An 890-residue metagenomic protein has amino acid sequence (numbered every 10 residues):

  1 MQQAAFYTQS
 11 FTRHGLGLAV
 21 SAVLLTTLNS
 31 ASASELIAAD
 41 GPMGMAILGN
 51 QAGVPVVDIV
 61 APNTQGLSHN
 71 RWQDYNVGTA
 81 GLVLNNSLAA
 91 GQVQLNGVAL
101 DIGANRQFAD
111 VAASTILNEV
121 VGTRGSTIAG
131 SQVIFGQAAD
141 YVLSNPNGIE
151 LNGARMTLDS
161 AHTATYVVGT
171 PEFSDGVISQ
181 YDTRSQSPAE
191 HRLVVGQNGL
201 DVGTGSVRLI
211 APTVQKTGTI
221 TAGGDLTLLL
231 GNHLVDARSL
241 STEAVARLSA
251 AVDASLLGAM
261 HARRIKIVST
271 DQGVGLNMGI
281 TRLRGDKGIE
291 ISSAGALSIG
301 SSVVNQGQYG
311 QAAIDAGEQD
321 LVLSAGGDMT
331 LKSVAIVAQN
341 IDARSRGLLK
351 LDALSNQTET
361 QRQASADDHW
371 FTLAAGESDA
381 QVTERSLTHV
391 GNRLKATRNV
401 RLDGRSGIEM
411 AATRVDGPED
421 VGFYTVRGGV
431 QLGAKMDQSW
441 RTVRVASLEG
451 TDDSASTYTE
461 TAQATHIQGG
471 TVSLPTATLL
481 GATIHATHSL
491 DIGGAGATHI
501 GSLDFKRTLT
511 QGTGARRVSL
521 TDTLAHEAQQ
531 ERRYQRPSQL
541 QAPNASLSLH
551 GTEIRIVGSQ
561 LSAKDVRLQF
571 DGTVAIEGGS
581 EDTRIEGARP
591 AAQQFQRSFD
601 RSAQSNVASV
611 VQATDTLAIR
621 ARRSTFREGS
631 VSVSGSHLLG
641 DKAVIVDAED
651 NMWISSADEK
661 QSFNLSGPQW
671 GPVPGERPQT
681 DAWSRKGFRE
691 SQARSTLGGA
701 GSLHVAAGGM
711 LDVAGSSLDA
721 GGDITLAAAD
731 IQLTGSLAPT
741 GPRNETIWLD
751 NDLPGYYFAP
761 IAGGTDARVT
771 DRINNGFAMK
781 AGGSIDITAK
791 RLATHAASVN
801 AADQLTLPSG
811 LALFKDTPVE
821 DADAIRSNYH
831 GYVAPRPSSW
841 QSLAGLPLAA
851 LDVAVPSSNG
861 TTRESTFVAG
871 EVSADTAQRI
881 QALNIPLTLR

Functional and structural regions predicted by a protein language model:
Q2-R13, G17-S21, L25-G285, S292: Solvent-exposed adhesion/ligand-recognition segments of exported proteins
L28, Q186-H191, A244-V245, A251 (+1 more regions): Binding/recognition "hotspot" determinant
